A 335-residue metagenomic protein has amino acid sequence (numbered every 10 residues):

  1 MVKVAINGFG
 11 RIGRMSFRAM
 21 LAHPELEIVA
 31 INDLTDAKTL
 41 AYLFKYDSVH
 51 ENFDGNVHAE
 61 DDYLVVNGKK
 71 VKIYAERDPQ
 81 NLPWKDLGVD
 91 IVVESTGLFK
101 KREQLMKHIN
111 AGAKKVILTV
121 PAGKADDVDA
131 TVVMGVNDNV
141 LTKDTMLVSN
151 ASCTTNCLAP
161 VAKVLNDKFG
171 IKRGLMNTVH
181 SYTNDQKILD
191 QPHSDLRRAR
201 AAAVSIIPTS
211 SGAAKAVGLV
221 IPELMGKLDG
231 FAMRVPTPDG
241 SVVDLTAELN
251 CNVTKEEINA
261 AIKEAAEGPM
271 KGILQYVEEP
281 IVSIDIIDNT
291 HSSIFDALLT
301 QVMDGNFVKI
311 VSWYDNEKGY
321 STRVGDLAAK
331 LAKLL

Functional and structural regions predicted by a protein language model:
M1-A199, V324-D326, K333-L334: N-terminal Rossmann-like NAD(P) cofactor-binding subdomain of oxidoreductases, focused on the glycine-rich
V2-K3, N7, R11-R18, P24-E27 (+1 more regions): Active-site-lining helix/loop region of Rossmann-like oxidoreductase modules
N7, K38, L87, E103 (+11 more regions): Conserved active-site and cofactor/substrate-binding residues in soluble primary-metabolism enzymes
L64, V132-M134, L147, L189 (+5 more regions): Short clusters of hydrophobic/aromatic residues that line enzyme substrate/ligand-binding pockets
V71, G174, V204, S293 (+1 more regions): A broad, low-specificity signal marking well-ordered, structured residues that form hydrophobic/aromatic
A75-D78, L224, T290-A297: A general structural signal for short secondary-structure boundary/capping elements
G230, V242, T246-L335: C-terminal active-site/capping subdomain that shapes the small-molecule cofactor and substrate pocket of enzyme
